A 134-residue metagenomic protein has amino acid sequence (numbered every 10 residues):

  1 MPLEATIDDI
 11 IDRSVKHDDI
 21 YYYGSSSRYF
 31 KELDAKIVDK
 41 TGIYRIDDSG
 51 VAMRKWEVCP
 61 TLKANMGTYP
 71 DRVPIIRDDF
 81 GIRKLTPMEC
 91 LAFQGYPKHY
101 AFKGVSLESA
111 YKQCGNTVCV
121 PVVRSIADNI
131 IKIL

Functional and structural regions predicted by a protein language model:
M1-L134: S-adenosyl-L-methionine-dependent DNA methyltransferase catalytic core
